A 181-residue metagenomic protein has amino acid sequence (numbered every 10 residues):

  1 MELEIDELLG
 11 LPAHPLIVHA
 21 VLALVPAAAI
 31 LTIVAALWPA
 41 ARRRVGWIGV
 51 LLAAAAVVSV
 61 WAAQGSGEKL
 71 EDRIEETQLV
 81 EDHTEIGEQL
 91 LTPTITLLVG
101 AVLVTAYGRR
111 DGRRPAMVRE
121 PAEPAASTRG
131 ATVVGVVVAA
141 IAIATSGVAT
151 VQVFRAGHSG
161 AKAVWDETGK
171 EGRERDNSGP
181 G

Functional and structural regions predicted by a protein language model:
M1-G181: Polytopic transmembrane helical bundles with strong interfacial aromatic enrichment
